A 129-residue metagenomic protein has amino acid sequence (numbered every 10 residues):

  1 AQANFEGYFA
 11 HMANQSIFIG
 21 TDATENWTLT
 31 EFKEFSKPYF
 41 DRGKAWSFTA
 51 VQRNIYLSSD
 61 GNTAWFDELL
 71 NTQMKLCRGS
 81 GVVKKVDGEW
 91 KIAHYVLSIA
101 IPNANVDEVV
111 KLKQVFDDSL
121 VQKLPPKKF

Functional and structural regions predicted by a protein language model:
A1-Q15: Short acidic-aromatic low-complexity motifs
F5, F9, L29, K33-K37 (+1 more regions): Extracytoplasmic/secreted envelope proteins and their assembly/folding machinery, especially bacterial periplasmic
M12, D22, Q52, S59 (+3 more regions): A mature extracytoplasmic/lumenal domain signature
M12-W27, Y39-A45: A short gly/proline-enriched turn/hairpin at secondary-structure junctions
W27, Q73-L76, D87, A100-A104: A short local loop/turn or secondary-structure capping micro-motif enriched for an aromatic residue
E31-L76, P126-F129: Surface-exposed, charged secondary-structure patches
I55-N62, V83-K91: A short, structured loop/turn motif at beta-sheet edges
V86, H94-F129: Low-complexity, intrinsically disordered terminal/linker segments enriched in charged and Gly/Pro repeats
